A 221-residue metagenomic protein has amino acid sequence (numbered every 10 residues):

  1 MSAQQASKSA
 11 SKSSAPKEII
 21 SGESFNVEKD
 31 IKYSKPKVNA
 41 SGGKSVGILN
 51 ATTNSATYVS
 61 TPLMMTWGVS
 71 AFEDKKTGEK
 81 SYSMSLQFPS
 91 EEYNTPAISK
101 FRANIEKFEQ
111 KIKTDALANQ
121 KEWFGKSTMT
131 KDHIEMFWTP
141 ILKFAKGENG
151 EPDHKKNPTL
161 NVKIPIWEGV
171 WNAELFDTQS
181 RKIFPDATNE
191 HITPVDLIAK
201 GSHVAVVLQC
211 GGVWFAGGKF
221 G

Functional and structural regions predicted by a protein language model:
A3-N172: OB-fold ssDNA-binding interfaces and closely related basic DNA-contact patches used across DNA replication/repair
K143-G221: Extended serine/threonine-enriched, polar tracts that run as long, contiguous segments within proteins
